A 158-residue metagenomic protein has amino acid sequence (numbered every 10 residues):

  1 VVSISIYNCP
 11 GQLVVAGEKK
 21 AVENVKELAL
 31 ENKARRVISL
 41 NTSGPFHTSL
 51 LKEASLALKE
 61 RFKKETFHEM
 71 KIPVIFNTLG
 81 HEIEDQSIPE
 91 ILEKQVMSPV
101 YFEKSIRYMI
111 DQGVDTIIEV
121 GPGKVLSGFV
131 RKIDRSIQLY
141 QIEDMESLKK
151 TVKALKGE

Functional and structural regions predicted by a protein language model:
V1-E90, K94-S98, L155: Alpha/beta catalytic cores of group-transfer enzymes, especially the acyltransferase/condensing modules of polyketide
T66-E158: Acyltransferase/transacylase module recognition
